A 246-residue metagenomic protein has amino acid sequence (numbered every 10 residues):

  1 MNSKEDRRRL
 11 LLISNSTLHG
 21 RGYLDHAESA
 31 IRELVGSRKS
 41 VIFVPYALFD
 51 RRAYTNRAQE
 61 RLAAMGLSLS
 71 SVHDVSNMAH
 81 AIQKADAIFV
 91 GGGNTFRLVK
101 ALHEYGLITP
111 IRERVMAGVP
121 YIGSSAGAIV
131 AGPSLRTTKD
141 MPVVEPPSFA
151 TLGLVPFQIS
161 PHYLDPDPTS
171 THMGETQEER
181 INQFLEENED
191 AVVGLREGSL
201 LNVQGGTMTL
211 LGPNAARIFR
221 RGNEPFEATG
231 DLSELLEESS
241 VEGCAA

Functional and structural regions predicted by a protein language model:
N2-S37, F49-N56, R136-T137, M141-A246: C-terminal and late-domain segments of enzyme folds
S16, G93-F96, G127, L164: Short glycine-rich anion-binding loops that position phosphate/pyrophosphate groups of nucleotides and phosphorylated
A30, E104-G118: Catalytic-core regions built around general acid/base machinery
S40-F43, A47-L98, H103: Portal/gating segments that form or line small-molecule/metal binding sites
Q83-K84, A117, L154: Alpha-helix C-terminal capping/helix-to-coil transition sites in glycosyltransferase folds
F89-G92, V115-S134: Catalytic nucleophile loop
T95-F96, A128-A131, L200-N202: Short, active-site-adjacent cap segments at secondary-structure transitions
